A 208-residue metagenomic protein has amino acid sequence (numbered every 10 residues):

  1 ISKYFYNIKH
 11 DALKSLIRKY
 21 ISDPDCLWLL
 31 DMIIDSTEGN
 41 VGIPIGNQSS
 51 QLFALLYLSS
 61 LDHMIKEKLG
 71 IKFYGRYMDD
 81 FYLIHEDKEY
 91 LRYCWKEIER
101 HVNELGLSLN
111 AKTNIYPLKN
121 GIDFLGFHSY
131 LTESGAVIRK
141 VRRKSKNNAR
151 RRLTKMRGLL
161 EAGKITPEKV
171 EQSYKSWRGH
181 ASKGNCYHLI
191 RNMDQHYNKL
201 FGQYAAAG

Functional and structural regions predicted by a protein language model:
I1-M78, Y82-E99, L107-K112, Y116-P117 (+2 more regions): Conserved polymerase palm-domain catalytic core
E89-K96, L109-G208: Right-hand nucleic-acid polymerase module
